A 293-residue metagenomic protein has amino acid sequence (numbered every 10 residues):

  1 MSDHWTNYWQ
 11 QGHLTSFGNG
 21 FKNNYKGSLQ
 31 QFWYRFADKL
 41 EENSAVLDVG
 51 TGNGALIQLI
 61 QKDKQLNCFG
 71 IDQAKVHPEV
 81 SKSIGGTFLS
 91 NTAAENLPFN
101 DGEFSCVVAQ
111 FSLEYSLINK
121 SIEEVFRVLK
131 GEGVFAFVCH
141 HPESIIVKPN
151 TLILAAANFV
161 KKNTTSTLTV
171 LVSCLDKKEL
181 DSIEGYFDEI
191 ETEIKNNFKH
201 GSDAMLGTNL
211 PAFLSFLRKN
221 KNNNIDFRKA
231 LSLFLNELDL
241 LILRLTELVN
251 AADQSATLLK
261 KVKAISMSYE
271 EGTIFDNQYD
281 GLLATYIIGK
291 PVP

Functional and structural regions predicted by a protein language model:
M1-K39: Class I SAM-dependent methyltransferase Rossmann-like catalytic core, especially the SAM/SAH-binding loop
A45-N96: Class I SAM-dependent methyltransferase SAM/SAH-binding core
E95-V107: A short acidic, Gly/Pro-enriched loop at the edge of an enzyme's catalytic core that lines a small-molecule cofactor
C106-N119: A short SAM/SAH-binding and catalytic strip from SAM-dependent methyltransferases
K120-G131: A short glycine-rich, Lys/Arg-flanked "PGG" loop and its adjoining helix->strand segment in the class I
A136-T167: Conserved class I S-adenosyl-L-methionine
S166-S268: Substrate-binding/catalytic lobe of Class I Rossmann-like enzymes that use SAM or dcSAM, i.e., the mid-to-C-terminal
M267, T273-P293: Core SAM-dependent methyltransferase catalytic element
